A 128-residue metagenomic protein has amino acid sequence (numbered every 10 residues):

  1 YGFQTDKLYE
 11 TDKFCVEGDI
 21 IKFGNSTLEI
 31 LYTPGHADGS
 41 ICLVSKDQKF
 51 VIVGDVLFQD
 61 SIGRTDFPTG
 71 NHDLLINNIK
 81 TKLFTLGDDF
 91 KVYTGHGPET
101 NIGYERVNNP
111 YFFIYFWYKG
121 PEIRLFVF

Functional and structural regions predicted by a protein language model:
Y1-T11: Acidic/polar short surface loop at catalytic or gating sites that assists cofactor/ion binding and chemistry
T5-K7, I20, S26-Y32, A37-W117: Metallo-beta-lactamase
K13-V16: Short acidic-hydrophobic, aromatic-tinged amphipathic segments that line or gate anion-handling sites
I30, V127-F128: Generic detector of low-complexity/intrinsically disordered segments and short hydrophobic N-terminal stretches
W117-V127: Positively charged N-terminal leader segments that act as targeting/secretion signals
